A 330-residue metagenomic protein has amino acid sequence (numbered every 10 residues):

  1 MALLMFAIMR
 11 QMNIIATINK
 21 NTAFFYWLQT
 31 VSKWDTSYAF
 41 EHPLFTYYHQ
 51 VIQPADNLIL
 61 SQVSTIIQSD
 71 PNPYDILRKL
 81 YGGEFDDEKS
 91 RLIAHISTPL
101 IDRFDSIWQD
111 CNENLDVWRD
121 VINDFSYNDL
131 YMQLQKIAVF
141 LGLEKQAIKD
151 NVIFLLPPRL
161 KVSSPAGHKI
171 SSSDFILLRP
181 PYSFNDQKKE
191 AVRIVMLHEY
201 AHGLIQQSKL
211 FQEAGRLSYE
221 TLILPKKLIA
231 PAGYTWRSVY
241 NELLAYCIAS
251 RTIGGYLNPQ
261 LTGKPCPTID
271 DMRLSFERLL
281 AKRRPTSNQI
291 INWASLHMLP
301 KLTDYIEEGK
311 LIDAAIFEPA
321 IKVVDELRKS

Functional and structural regions predicted by a protein language model:
M1-S106: N-terminal low-structure segments adjacent to metalloprotease catalytic domains across cellular compartments
R78-K79, V152-L155, R159-E190: Active-site scaffold of zinc-dependent metalloenzymes
D110-S171: Auxiliary, metal-adjacent structural segments of Zn-dependent hydrolase domains
D124-Y131, Q187, A191, V195 (+2 more regions): Soluble non-cytosolic domains of exported or imported proteins
I137-F140, V239-G254: An active-site-proximal "capping" alpha-helix that borders the catalytic cofactor pocket
E190-F211: Active-site recognition of the HExxH zinc-binding catalytic motif
Q207-R237: Post-HEXXH active-site segment of zinc metalloproteases
A249-I253, L257-S330: Pan-zinc metallopeptidase signature
